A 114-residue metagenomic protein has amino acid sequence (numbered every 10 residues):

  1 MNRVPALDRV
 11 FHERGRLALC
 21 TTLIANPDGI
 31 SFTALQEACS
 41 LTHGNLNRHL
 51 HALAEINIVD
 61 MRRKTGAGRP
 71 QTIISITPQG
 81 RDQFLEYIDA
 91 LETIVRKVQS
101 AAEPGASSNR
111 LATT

Functional and structural regions predicted by a protein language model:
M1-V4, D82-T114: Amphipathic alpha-helical dimerization/coiled-coil segments that flank or bridge DNA-binding/regulatory modules
N2, A6-N45, G66-A67, Q71-S75 (+1 more regions): N-terminal helix-turn-helix DNA-binding core of bacterial DNA-binding proteins
A18-T21, A54, L85, E92: A cross-family signal for key residues in well-ordered alpha-helices that form functional helical elements
L50-H51: Short, hydrophobic-biased segments on the C-terminal half of alpha helices that form "recognition helices"
N57: Glycine-centered, phosphate/nucleic-acid-interacting loop/turn motifs that mediate DNA/RNA or nucleotide
M61: Short beta-strand "wing" residues that participate in macromolecule-binding interfaces
